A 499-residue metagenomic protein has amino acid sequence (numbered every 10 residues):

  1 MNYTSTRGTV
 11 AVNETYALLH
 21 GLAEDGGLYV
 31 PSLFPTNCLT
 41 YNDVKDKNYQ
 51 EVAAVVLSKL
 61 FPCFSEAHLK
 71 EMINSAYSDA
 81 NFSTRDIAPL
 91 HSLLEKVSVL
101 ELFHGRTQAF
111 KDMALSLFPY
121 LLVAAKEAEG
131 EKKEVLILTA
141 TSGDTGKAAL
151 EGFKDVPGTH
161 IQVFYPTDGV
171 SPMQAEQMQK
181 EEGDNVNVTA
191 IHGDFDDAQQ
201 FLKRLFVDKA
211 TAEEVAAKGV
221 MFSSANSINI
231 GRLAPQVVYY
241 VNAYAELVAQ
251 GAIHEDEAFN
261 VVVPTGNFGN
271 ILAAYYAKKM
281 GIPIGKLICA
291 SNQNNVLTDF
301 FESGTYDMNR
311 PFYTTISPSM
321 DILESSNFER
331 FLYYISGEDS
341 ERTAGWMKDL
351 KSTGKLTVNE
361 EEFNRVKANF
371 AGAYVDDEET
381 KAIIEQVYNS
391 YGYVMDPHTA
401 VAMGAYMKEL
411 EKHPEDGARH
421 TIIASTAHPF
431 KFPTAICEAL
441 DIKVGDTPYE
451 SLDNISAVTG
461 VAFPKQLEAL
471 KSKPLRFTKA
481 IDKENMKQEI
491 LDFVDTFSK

Functional and structural regions predicted by a protein language model:
M1-K499: PLP-dependent amino-acid enzyme catalytic core
